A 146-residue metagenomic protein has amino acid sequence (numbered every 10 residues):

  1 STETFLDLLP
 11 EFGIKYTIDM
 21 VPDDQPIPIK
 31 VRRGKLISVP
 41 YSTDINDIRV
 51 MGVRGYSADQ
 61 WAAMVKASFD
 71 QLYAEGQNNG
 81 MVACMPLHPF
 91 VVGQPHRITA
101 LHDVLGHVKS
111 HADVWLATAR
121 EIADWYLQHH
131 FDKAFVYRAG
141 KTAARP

Functional and structural regions predicted by a protein language model:
S1-N79, L127-F135: Active-site-adjacent pocket scaffolds in enzyme catalytic domains
Y16, K66-P146: C-terminal domain-boundary segment and adjacent tail
